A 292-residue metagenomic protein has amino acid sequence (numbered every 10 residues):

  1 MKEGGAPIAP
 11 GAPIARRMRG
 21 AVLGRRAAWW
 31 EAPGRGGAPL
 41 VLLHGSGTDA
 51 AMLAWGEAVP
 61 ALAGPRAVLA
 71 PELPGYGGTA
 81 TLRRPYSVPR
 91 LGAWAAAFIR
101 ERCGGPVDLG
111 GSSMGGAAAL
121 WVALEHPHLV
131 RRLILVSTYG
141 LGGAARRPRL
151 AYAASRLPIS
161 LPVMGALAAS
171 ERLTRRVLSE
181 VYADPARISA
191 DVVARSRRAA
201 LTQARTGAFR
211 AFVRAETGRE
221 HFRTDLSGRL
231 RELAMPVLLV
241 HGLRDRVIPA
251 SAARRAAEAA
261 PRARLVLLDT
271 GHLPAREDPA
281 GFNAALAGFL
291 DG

Functional and structural regions predicted by a protein language model:
M1-L42, A63-R66, C103-G105, A287 (+1 more regions): Alpha/beta-hydrolase fold catalytic core
E31-G78: Conserved HGGG/HGGXW glycine-rich cap/lid loop of the alpha/beta-hydrolase fold
L69-G110, A284: Active-site loop/oxyanion-hole signature of alpha/beta-hydrolase fold enzymes
L124, R132-V163: Flexible "cap/lid" loop of the alpha/beta hydrolase fold
L167-R229: Conserved alpha/beta-hydrolase catalytic His-Asp/Glu region
L233, L239-H241: Short beta-strand/loop motif that positions the catalytic acidic residue of the alpha/beta-hydrolase fold
R244-I248: Acidic catalytic loop of the alpha/beta-hydrolase fold
R262-G292: Catalytic active-site module of serine/aspartate enzymes centered on a nucleophile-bearing elbow/loop
